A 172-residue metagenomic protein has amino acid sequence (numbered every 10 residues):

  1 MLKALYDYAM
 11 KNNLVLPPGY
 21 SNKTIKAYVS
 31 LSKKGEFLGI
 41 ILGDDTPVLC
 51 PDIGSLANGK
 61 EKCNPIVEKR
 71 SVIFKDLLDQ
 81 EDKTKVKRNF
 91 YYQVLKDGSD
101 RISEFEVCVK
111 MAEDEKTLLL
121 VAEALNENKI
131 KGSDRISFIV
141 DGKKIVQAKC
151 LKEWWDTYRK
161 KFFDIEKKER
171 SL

Functional and structural regions predicted by a protein language model:
M1-K168, L172: Conserved phosphate-interacting/catalytic interface
